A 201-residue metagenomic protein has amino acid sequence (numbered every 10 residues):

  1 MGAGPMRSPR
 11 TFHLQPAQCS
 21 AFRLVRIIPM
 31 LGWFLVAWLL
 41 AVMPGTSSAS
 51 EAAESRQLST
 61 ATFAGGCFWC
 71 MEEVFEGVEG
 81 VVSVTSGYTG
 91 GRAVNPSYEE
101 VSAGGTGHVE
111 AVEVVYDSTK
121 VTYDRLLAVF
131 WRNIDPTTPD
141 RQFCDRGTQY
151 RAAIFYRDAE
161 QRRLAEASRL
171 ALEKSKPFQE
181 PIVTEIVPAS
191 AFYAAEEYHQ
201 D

Functional and structural regions predicted by a protein language model:
G2-M6: Extreme N-terminal basic, low-complexity initiation segments that serve as generic localization/processing leaders
S8-F34: Bacterial N-terminal signal peptides that target proteins for export
L31-L35, L39-D201: Flexible coil/turn and secondary-structure edge motifs
